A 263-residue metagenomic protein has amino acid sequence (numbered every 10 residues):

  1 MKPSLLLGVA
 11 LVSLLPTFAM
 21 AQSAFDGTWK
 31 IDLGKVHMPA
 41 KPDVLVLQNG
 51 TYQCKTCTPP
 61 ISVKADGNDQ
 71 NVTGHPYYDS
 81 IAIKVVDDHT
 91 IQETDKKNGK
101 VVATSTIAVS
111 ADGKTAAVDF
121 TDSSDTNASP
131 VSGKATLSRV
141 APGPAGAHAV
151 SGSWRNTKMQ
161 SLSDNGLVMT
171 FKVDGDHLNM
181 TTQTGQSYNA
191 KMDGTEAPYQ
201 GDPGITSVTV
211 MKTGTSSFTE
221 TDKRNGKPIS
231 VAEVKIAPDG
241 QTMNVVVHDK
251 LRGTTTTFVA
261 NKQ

Functional and structural regions predicted by a protein language model:
M1-G8: Bacterial N-terminal signal peptides that target proteins for export
G8-T17: Bacterial N-terminal signal peptides
A21-Q263: Hydrophobic small-molecule pocket/channel-lining residues, especially in calycin-type beta-barrels
